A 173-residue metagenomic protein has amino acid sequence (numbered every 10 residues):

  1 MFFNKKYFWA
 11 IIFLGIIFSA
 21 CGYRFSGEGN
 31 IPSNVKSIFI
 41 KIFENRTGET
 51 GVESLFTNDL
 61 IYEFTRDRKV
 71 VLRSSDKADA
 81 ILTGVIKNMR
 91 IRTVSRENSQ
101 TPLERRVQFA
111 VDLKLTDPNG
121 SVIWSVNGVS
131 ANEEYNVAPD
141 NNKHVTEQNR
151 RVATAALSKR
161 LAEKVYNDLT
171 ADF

Functional and structural regions predicted by a protein language model:
M1-W9: Bacterial N-terminal signal peptides that target proteins for export
F2-F3, F18-Y62, D67-K77, S121 (+2 more regions): A structural "domain/chain start" motif
W9-A20: Bacterial N-terminal signal peptides
A10, G29, R73, Q100-P102: Residues embedded in well-ordered secondary-structure elements
D67-R68, I81-G128, N132-N149, E163: Surface-exposed short loop/turn segments
T146-S158: Individual transmembrane alpha-helices with interfacial aromatic-anchor signatures
